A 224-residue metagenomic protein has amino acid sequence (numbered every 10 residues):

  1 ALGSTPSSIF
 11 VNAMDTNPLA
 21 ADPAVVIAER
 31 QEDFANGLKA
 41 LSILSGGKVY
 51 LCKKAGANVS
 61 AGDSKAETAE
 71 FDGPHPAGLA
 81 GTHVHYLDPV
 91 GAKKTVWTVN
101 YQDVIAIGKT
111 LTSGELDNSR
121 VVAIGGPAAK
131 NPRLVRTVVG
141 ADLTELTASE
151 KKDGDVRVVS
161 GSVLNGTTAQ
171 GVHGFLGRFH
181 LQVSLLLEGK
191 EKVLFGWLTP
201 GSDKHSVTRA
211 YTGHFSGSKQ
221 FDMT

Functional and structural regions predicted by a protein language model:
A1-T224: Buried, small/hydrophobic-residue-enriched core segments of structured protein domains
